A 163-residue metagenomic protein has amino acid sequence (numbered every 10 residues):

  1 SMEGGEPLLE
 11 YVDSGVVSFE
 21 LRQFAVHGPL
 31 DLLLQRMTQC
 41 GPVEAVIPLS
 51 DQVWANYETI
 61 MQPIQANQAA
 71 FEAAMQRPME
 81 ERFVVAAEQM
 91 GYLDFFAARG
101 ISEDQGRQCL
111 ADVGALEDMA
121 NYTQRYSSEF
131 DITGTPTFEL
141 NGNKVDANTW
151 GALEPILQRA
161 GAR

Functional and structural regions predicted by a protein language model:
M2-R82: Structural alpha/beta surface segment adjacent to cysteine/selenocysteine redox centers across thiol/disulfide enzymes
F83-R163: C-terminal cap of thioredoxin/glutaredoxin-like
